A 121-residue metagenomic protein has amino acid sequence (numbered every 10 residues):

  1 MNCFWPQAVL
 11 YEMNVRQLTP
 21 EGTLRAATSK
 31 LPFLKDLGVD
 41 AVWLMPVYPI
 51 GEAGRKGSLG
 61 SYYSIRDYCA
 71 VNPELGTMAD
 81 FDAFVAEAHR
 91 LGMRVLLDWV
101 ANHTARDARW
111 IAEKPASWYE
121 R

Functional and structural regions predicted by a protein language model:
M1-R121: N-terminal structural segment of carbohydrate-active enzymes
